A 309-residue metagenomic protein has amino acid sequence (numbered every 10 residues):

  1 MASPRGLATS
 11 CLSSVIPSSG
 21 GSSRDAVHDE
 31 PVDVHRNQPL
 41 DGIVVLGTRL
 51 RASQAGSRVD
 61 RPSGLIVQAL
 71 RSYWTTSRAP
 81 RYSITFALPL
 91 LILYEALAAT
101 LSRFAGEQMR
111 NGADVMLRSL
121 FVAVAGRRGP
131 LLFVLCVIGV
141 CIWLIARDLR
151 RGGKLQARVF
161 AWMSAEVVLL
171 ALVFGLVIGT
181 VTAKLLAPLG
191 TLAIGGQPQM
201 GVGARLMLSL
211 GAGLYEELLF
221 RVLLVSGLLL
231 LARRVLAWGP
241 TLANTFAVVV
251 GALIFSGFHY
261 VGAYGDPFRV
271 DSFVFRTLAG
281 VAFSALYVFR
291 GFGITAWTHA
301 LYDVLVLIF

Functional and structural regions predicted by a protein language model:
Y73-L88, R158-V168: Alpha-helical transmembrane segments and their helix-start/interface "positive-inside/aromatic belt" motifs in integral
Y82-Y94, L170, V248-G251: Alpha-helical transmembrane segments
A87-Q108, G179: Alpha-helical transmembrane segments of multi-pass membrane proteins
E107-A123, G196-Q197: Perimembrane loop-to-helix junctions flanking transmembrane segments
L117-C136: Interfacial helix-start motif at the membrane-water boundary
D148-G213, L229-W238: Juxtamembrane helix-loop-helix connectors linking adjacent transmembrane helices in multi-pass membrane enzymes
V202-F309: Transmembrane helix-loop-helix hairpins at the membrane interface of multi-pass integral membrane proteins
